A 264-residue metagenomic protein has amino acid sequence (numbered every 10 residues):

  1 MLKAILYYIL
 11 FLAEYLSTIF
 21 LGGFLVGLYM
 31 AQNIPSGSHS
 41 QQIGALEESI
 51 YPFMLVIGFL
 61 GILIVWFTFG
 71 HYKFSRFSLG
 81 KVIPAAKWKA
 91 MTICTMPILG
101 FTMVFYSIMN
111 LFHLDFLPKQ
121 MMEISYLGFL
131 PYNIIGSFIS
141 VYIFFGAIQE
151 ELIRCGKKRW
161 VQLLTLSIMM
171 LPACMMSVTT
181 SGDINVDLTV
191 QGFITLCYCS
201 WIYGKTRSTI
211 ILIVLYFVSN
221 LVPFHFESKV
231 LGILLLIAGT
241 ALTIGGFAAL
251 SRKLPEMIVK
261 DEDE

Functional and structural regions predicted by a protein language model:
M1-A13, K81-T92: Alpha-helical transmembrane segments and their helix-start/interface "positive-inside/aromatic belt" motifs in integral
A4, Y8, Y126-D263: Transmembrane helix-loop-helix hairpins at the membrane interface of multi-pass integral membrane proteins
I9-H71, A90, L127-G128, I233-A241: Alpha-helical transmembrane segments in multi-pass membrane proteins
E14-G23, I57-I62, P97-Y106, G136 (+5 more regions): Alpha-helical transmembrane segments of multipass membrane proteins
Y15, F112-L117, Q162-I168: Short acidic/polar alpha-helix capping motifs at helix-coil junctions
L16-Q32, F67-H71, T102-L111, C174 (+3 more regions): Short hydrophobic alpha-helical membrane-anchoring segments
M30-S49, H71-E150, R154-C155, V178: Juxtamembrane helix-loop-helix connectors linking adjacent transmembrane helices in multi-pass membrane enzymes
I64-F77, M170-T180: Cytoplasmic juxtamembrane interface segments
